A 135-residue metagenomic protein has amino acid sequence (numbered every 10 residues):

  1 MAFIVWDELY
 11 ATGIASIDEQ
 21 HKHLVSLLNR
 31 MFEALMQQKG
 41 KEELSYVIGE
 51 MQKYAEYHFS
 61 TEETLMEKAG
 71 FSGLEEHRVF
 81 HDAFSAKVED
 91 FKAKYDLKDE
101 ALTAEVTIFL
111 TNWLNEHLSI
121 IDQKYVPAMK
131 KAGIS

Functional and structural regions predicted by a protein language model:
M1-S135: Small-residue-biased structural context
